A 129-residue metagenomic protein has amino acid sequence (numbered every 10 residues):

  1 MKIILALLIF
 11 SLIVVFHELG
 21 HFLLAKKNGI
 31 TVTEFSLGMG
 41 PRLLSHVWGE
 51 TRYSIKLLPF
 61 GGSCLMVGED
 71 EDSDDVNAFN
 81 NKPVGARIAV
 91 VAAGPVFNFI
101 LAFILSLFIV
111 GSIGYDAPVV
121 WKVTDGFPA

Functional and structural regions predicted by a protein language model:
K2-A6, P83-V91, P95-N98: Residue-level signature of transmembrane alpha-helical entry/exit and packing/kink sites in multi-pass membrane
K2-D74: Small-residue-rich helix-interface/hinge motifs
V14, V32, V90-V91, V120: Hydrophobic aliphatic residue packing
V47, P59, N80-V84, I88: Generic, well-ordered alpha-helical segments
S73-G85, F97-A129: PDZ peptide-recognition modules
